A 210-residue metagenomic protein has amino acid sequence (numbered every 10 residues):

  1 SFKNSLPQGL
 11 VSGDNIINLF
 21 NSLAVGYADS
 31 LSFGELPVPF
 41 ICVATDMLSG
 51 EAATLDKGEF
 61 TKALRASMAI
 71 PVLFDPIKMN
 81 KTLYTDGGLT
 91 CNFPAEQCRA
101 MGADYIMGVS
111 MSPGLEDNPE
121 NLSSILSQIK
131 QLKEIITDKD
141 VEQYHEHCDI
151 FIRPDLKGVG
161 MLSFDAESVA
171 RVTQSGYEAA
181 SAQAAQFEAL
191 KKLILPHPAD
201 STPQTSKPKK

Functional and structural regions predicted by a protein language model:
S1-K210: Patatin-like phospholipase
